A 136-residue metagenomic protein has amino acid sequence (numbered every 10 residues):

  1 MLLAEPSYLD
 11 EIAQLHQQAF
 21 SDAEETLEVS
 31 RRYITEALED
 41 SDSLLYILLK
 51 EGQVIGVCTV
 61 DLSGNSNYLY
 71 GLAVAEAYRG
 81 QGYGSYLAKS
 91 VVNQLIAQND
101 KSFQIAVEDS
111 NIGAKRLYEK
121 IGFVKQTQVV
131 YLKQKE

Functional and structural regions predicted by a protein language model:
M1-I12: A short beta-loop-alpha structural element at the N-terminal edge of CoA-dependent acyl/N-acetyltransferase catalytic
A4, L72-V74, V107: Hydrophobic adenine-recognition pocket in adenosine-nucleotide-binding enzymes
Q14-L27: Helix-loop element at the rim of GNAT/NAT acetyltransferase active sites that forms part of the acceptor-substrate
L27-V29, Y33-L44, L49-N67, L72: A conserved beta-strand-loop-helix scaffold within acyl/acetyltransferase catalytic domains
V74, G80-A97, R116-K120: Conserved acetyl-CoA-binding loop-helix of GNAT-fold acetyltransferases
L95-A106: Conserved GNAT acetyl-CoA-binding A-motif
I105-K115, Y131-E136: Conserved beta-strand-loop-alpha-helix junction that forms the acyl-donor binding cleft
E119-Q128: Conserved acetyl-CoA-binding loop of GNAT-fold acetyltransferases
